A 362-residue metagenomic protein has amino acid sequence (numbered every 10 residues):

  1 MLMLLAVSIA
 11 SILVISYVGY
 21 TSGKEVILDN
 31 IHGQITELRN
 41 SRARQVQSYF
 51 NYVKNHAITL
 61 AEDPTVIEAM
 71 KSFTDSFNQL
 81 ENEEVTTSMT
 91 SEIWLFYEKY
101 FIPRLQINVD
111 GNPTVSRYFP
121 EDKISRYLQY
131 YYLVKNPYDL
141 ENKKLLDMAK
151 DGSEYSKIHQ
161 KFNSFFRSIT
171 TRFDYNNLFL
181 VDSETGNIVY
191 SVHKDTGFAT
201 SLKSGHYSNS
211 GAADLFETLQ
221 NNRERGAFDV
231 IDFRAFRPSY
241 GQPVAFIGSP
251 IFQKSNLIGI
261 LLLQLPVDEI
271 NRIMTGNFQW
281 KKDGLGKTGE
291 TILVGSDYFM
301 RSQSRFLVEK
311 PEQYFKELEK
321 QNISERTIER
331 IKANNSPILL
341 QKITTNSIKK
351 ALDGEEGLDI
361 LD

Functional and structural regions predicted by a protein language model:
L2-A6, A235: Internal alpha-helical transmembrane segments of multi-pass membrane proteins, especially GPCRs
V7-E154, T171-N176, P243-I247: Juxtamembrane extracytoplasmic/periplasmic/luminal helical "stalk" adjacent to the first N-terminal
G33-N55, R225-G284, I292-R301, L307-V308: Repeat-solenoid scaffold signature
E37, S41-R44, N55, S164 (+3 more regions): Generic recognition of well-ordered alpha-helical segments within structured catalytic/regulatory domains
Q47, I58-A61, T65, F166-F173 (+3 more regions): Short regulatory alpha-helical segment in sensory/regulatory domains of signaling proteins that mediates
N55-A57, N176-L180, N187, G289-I292: Short, hydrophobic-rich beta-strand element in sensory/regulatory alpha-beta domains
Q79-T90, F96, V189-L202, Y207-N222 (+2 more regions): Intrinsic low-complexity, intrinsically disordered coil/linker regions enriched in small/polar and charged residues
Y131-L265, R272, E355-L361: Extracytoplasmic/periplasmic ligand-binding sensor regions of membrane-associated signaling proteins
